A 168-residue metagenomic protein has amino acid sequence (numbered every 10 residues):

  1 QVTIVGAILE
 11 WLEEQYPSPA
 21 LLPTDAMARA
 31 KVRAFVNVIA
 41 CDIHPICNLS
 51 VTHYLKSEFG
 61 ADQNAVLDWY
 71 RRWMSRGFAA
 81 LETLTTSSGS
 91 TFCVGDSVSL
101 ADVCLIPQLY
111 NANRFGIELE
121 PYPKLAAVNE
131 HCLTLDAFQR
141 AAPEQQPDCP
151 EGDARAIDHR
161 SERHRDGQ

Functional and structural regions predicted by a protein language model:
Q1-D68, E162-Q168: GST-like domain detector, emphasizing the conserved glutathione-binding G-site in the N-terminal thioredoxin-like
A7, A26-M27, S97-S99, K124 (+1 more regions): Short capping/connector residues at structural and topological boundaries
L12, E130, C149-E151: Short secondary-structure boundary/hinge segments and terminal tails
P23, T134, P143: Phosphate-coordinating loops and pocket residues in cytosolic domains that bind phosphorylated ligands
R29-R33, R114, R140: Basic side chains
I39-T134, Q139: GST-like fold's C-terminal all-alpha helical module
Q145-G167: Acidic/histidine-enriched, glycine/proline-rich intrinsically disordered or flexible terminal extensions
